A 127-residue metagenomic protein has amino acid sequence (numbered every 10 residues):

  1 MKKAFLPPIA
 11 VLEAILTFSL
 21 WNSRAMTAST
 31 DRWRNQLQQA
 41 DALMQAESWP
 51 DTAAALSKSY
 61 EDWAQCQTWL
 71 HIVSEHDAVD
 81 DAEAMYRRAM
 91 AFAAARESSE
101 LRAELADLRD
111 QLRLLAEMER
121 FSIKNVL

Functional and structural regions predicted by a protein language model:
M1-A42, A54-L127: C-terminal-biased regions
